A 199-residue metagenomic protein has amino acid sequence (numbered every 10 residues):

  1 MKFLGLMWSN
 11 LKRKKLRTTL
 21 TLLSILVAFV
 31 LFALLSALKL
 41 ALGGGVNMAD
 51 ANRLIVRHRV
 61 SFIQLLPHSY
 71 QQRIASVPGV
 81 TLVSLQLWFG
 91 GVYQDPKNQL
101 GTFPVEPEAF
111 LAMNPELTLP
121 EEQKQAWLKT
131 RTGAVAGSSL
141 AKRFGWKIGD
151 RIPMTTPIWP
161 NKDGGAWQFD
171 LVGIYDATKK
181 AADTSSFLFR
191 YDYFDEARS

Functional and structural regions predicted by a protein language model:
M1-F32: N-terminal Sec/SRP start-transfer signal
M1-G5, L40, L54, A134 (+2 more regions): Alpha-helical membrane and juxtamembrane elements of multi-pass inner-membrane transport and channel proteins
N10-L11, G45, I174: Amphipathic alpha-helical segments that mediate coupling or scaffolding at interfaces
L26-F103, E108-A109, L119-T130, K142-R143: Hydrophobic, regular-secondary-structure patches
R53-R57, S84, Q99-P104, V135 (+3 more regions): Soluble periplasmic/extracytoplasmic beta-strand elements of cell-envelope proteins
S139-A141, W146-S199: Basic-flanked hydrophobic alpha-helices used for secretion and membrane insertion
